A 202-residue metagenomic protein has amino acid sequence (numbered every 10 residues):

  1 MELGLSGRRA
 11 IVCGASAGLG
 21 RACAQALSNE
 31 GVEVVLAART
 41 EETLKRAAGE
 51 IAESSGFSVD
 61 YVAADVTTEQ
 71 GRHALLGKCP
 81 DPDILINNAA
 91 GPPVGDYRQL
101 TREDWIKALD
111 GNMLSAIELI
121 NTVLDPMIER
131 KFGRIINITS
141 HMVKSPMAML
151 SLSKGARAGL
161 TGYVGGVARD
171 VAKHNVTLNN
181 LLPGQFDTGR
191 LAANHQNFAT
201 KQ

Functional and structural regions predicted by a protein language model:
R9, S16-A17: Conserved glycine-rich cofactor-binding loop
V32-R46: Conserved glycine-rich Rossmann-like NAD(P)H-binding loop of the short-chain dehydrogenase/reductase
D96-R98, D104-L109, A199: Substrate-binding pocket helix/loop in short-chain dehydrogenase/reductase
L100, P146-K154, G166, N194: Active-site loop-to-helix junction immediately N-terminal to the catalytic Tyr of the SDR YXXXK motif in Rossmann-fold
I120, A156-R157: Active-site helix of classical SDR
I120-N121, G165: A short, exposed helix-loop element centered on a Lys and neighboring polar residues
D125, R169-D170: Alpha-helical segment proximal to the catalytic Tyr-Lys
